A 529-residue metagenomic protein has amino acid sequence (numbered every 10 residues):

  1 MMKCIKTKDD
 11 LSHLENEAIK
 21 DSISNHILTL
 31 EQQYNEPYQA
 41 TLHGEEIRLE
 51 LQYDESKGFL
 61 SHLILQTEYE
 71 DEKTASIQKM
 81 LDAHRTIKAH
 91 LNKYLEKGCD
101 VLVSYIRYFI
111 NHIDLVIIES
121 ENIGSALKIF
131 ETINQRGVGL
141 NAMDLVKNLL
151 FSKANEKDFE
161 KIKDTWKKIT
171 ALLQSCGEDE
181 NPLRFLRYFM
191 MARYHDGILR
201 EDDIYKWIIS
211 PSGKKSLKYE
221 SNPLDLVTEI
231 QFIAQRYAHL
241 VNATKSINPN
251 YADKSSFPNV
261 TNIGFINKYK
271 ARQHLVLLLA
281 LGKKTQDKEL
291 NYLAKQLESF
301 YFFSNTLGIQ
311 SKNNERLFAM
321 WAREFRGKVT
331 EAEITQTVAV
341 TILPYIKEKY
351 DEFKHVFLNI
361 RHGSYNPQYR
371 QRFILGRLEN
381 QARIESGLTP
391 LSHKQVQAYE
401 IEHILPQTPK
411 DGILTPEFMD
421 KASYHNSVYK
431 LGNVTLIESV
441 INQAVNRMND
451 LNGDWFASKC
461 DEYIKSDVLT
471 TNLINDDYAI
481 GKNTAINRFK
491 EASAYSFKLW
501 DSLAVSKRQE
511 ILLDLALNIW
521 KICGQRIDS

Functional and structural regions predicted by a protein language model:
M1-K3, E402-H403: A sequence-level detector for short glycine-anchored, His/Arg-bearing signature motifs that mark catalytic or binding
M2, F130, L275-G282, T435-N442: Short, amphipathic alpha-helical segments that act as regulatory/interfacial helices in nucleotide-processing proteins
M2-I198, D202, D461, S466 (+3 more regions): Glycine- and hydrophobic-rich flexible loops that cap the catalytic core of alpha/beta enzyme folds
N92, D114, E119, Q135 (+5 more regions): A cross-family structural signal marking well-folded subdomains
G98, Y108-H112, S256-T261, M419: Short linear interaction motifs
Y105-I110, I118-S125, D158, I263-A271 (+4 more regions): Secondary-structure capping and boundary motifs in well-ordered enzyme cores
G327, E331-N472, V505-R508, L513 (+1 more regions): Betabetaalpha-Me/HNH-type nuclease active-site subdomain
F456-Y495: C-terminal, non-catalytic "cap/extension" segments appended to globular domains
